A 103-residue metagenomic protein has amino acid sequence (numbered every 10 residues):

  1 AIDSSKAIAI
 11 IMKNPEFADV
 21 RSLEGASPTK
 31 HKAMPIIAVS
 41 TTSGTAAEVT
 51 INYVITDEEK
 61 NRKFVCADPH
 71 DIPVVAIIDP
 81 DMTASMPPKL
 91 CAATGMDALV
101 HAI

Functional and structural regions predicted by a protein language model:
A1-K6, A46-V49: Short glycine/serine/threonine-rich phosphate/pyrophosphate-binding segments that cradle anionic phosphate groups
D3-P15: DPxDG-like acidic metal-binding loop motif
M12-I103: A glycine/threonine-rich phosphate-anchoring loop and its flanking beta-alpha core in nucleotide/phosphate-binding
